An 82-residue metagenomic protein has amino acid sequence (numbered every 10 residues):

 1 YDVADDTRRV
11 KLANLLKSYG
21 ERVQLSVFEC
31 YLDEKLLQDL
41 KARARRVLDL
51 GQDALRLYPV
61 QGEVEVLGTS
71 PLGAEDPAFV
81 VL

Functional and structural regions predicted by a protein language model:
Y1-V27, Y31-L36: Extended, hydrophobic alpha-helical segments
K11-L16, K41-R43, E65-V66: Residue-level detector of functional hotspots within protein domains
Q24-A54, P59: Short, intrinsically disordered low-complexity segments
R46-L82: C-terminal structural segments of small proteins and small subunits
